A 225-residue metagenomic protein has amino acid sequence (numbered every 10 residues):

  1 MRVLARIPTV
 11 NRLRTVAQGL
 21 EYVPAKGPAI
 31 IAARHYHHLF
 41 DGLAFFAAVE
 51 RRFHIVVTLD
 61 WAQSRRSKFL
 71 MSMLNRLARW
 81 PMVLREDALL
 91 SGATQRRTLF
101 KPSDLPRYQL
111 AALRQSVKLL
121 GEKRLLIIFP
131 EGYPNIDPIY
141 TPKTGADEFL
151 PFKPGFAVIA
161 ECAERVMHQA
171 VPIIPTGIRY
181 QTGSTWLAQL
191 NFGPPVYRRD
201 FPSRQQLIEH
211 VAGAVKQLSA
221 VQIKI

Functional and structural regions predicted by a protein language model:
L4-Y36: Helix-to-loop junction immediately C-terminal to a conserved catalytic motif
N11, K26, L77, E122-K123: Structured helix-beta-strand junction loops
A17, I31, I55-V56, I173 (+1 more regions): Generic preference for hydrophobic
Y22, A62, D87-L89, Y180-T182 (+1 more regions): Residue-level detector of flexible, active-site-proximal loop/helix-junction positions within diverse enzyme catalytic
A25-G27, R51, G121-E122, Q169: Residue-level preference for short coil/turn positions at secondary-structure junctions
K26-K101: Catalytic core of membrane glycerolipid acyltransferases/transacylases, capturing the structured, soluble-facing
R97-I225: Non-catalytic C-terminal accessory region of glycerolipid acyltransferases and related lyso-lipid remodeling enzymes
